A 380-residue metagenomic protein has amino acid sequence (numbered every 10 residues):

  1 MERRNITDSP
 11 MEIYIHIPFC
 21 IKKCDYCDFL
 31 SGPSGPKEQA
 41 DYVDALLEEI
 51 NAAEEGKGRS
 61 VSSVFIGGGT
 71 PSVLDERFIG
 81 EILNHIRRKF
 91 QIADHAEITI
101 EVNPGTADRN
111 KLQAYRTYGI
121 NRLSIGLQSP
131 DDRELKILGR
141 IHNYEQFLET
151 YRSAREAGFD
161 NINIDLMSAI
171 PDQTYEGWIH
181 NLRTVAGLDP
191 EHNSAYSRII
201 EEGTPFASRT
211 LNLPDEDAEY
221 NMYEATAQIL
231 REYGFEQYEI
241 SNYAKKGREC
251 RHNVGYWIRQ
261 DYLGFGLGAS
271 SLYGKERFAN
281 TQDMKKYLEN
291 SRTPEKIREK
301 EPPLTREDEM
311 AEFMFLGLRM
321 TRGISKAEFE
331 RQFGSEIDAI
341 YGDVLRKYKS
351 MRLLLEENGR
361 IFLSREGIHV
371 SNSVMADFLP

Functional and structural regions predicted by a protein language model:
R3, D8-P10, D28-E55, S60-S335: C-terminal scaffold of the Radical SAM
Y14-H16: Short active-site neighborhood of thiol/selenol oxidoreductases, capturing the structured segment around
P18-F29: Local cysteine-cluster metal-coordination motifs and their immediate loop/turn environment, predominantly Fe-S cluster
K275-R277, S350, S373-M375: A short, polar/proline- and glycine-enriched secondary-structure boundary/capping micro-motif
S335-K347: Short amphipathic alpha-helical interaction segments
K349-G359: A short, conserved structural fragment
R360-S364: Minor-groove-contacting beta-hairpin "wing" of winged helix-turn-helix DNA-binding domains
E366-P380: Short, amphipathic alpha-helical interaction segments positioned at domain boundaries
